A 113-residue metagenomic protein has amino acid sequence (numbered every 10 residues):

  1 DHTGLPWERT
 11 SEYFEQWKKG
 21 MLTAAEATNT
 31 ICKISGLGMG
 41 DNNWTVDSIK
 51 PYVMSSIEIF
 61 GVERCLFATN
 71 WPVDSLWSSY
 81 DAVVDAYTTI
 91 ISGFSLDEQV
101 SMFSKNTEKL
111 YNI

Functional and structural regions predicted by a protein language model:
D1-L66: Catalytic pocket-lining loop regions of alpha/beta-barrel enzymes, especially the amidohydrolase/enolase/GH5 lineages
M39, D74-S75: Short, active-site-adjacent cap segments at secondary-structure transitions
M54-S55, I59-L66, S75-I113: Mid-to-C-terminal alpha-helical segments outside catalytic/metal-binding sites
N70: Active-site glycine-centered loops adjacent to acidic/histidine catalytic or metal-binding residues that shape
